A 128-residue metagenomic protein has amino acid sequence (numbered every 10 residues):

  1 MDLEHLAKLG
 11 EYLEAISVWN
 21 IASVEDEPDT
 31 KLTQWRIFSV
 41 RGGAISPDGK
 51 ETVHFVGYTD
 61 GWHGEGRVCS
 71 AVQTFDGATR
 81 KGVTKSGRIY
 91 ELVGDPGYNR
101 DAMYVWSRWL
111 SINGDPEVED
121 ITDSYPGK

Functional and structural regions predicted by a protein language model:
D2-K81, R88-K128: Cysteine-centric segments in proteins
